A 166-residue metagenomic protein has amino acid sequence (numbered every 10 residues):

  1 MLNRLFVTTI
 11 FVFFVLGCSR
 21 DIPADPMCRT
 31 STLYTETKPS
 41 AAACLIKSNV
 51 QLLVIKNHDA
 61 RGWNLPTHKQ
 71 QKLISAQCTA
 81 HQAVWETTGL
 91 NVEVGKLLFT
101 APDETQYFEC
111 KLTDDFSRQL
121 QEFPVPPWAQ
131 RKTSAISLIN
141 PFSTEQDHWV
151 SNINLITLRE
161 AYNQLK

Functional and structural regions predicted by a protein language model:
M1-V7: Bacterial N-terminal signal peptides that target proteins for export
V7-V15: Bacterial N-terminal signal peptides
S19-A43: Acidic, metal-coordinating catalytic segment for phosphate/diphosphate chemistry, firing primarily on the Nudix
P39, A60, D103-T105: Extracytoplasmic
L45-K47: Short hydrophobic alpha-helical segments used for membrane anchoring or interfacial signaling
V50-L52, A60, K111-S117: Short, charged/polar surface micro-motifs in flexible loops or helix N-caps
W63-H68: A short gly/proline-enriched turn/hairpin at secondary-structure junctions
Q70-G95, A101-L155: Unchanged
